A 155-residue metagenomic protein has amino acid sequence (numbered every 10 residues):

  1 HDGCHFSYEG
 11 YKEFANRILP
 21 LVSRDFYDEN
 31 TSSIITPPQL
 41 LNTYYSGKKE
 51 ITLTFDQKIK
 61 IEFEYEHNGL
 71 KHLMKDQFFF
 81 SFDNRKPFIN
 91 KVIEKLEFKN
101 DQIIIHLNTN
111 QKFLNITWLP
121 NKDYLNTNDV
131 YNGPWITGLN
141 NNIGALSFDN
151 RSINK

Functional and structural regions predicted by a protein language model:
D2-T54: Histidine-centered active-site loop/cap adjacent to the catalytic His in serine esterases/O-acetyl transfer systems
G47-D76, F80-N84, L107-T109: A short glycine/threonine-centered beta-strand motif
F88: Aromatic- and glycine-rich beta-strand/loop motifs that create alpha-glucan
K91-F113: A surface-exposed beta-strand-loop module
N108-K112, G133-K155: Mixed-charge, low-complexity segments
F113-P120: Short, aromatic- and glycine-rich surface loops/edge beta-strands on solvent-exposed regions
P120-T137: Short acidic/polar inter-strand loop motif in beta-rich domains
